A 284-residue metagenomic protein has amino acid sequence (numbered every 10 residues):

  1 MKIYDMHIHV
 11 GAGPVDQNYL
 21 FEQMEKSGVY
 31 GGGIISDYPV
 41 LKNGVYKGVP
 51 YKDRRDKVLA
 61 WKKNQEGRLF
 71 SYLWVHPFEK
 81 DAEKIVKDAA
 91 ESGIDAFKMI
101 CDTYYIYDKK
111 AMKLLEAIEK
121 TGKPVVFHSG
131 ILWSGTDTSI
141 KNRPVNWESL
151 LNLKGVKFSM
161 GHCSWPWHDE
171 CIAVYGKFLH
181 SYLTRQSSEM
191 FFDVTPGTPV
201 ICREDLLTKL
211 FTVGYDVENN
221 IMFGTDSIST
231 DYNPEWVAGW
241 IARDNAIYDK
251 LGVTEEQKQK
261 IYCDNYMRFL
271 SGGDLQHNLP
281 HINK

Functional and structural regions predicted by a protein language model:
M1-H9, V15-I34, K87, Y215-N220 (+1 more regions): Mid-to-C-terminal alpha-helical segments outside catalytic/metal-binding sites
Y4-M6, G33-S36, Y72-W74, K98 (+3 more regions): Active-site neighborhood of phospho(di)ester-bond hydrolases with catalytic His/Asp-centered motifs
M6-I8, Y19-Y46, G67-W74, D95-M99: Divalent metal-dependent hydrolysis catalytic cores, especially in the metallo-beta-lactamase
H7, M24, V58, K62 (+7 more regions): Conserved, mostly hydrophobic/aromatic
H9-N18, P39-K52, V75-A82, T103-K109 (+4 more regions): Acidic-and-aromatic substrate-binding clefts and catalytic sites of carbohydrate-active enzymes
Y19-Q23, R54-W61, K84-A89, K110-L114 (+4 more regions): A general structural detector for well-ordered alpha-helical segments in enzyme core domains, enriched
G48-K141, F191, P196: Active-site gating/metal-coordination segments in enzymes
A96, D108-M222: Catalytic pocket-lining loop regions of alpha/beta-barrel enzymes, especially the amidohydrolase/enolase/GH5 lineages
